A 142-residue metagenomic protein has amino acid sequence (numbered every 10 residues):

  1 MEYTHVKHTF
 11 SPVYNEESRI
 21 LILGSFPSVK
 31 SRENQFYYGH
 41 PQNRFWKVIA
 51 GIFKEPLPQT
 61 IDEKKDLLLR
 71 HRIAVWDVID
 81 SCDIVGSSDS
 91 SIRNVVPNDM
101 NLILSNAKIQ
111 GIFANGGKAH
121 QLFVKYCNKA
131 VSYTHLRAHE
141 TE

Functional and structural regions predicted by a protein language model:
E2-G111, K118-V124, S132: A polyanion-binding, active-site-adjacent surface
N128: Helix-loop-beta element that forms the nucleotide-linked donor phosphate-binding surface in glycosyltransferases
H135-A138, E142: Single conserved hydrophobic/aromatic residue that forms the stacking wall/gate of nucleotide- or nucleobase-binding
